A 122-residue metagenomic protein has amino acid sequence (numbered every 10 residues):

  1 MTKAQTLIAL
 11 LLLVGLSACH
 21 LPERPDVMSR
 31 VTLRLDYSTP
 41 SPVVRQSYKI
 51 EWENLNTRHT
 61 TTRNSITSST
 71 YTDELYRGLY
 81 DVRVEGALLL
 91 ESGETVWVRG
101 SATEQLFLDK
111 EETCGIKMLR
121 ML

Functional and structural regions predicted by a protein language model:
M1-H20: Sec-dependent bacterial lipoprotein signal peptides
L16-Y37: Bacterial Sec-dependent N-terminal signal peptides
D26, N64-I66, L75-R77, F107-D109: Surface-exposed coil/turn segments at beta-strand junctions on protein surfaces, enriched
R30, R45-K49, L79-R83: Exposed beta-strand and adjacent loop surfaces of beta-rich binding modules that mediate intermolecular recognition
S38-H59: Short, ordered, surface-exposed loop/turn motifs in non-cytosolic proteins
L55-S69: Short, acidic Ser/Thr/Gly-rich low-complexity loop/linker segments typical of extracellular and cell-surface proteins
S69-L89: Short Pro-Gly-centered beta-turn/loop motif in secreted/extracellular proteins
A87-L122: Structured interaction patches on ligand/partner-binding surfaces of diverse proteins
